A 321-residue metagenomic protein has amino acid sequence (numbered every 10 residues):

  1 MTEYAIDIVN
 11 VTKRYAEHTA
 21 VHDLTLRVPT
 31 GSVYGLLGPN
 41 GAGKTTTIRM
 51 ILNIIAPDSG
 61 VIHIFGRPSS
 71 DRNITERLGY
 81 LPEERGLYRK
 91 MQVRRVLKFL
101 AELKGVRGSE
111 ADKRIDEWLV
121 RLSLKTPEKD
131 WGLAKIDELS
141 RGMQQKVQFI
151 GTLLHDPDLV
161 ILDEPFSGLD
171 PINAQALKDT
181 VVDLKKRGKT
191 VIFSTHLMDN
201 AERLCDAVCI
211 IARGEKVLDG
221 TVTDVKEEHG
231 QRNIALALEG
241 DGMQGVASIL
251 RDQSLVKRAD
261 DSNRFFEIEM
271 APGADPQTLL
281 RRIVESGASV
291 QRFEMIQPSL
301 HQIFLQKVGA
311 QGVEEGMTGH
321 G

Functional and structural regions predicted by a protein language model:
E3-I6, K13-R213, L218: ABC transporter nucleotide-binding domains
P68-S69, K216, G240-D241, G273 (+1 more regions): Short, surface-exposed acidic/glycine-rich loop or hinge patches that mediate macromolecular interfaces
D71, A201, M243, D275-Q277 (+1 more regions): Short, well-ordered alpha-helical microsegments
K178-M270: ABC transporter nucleotide-binding domain
A271-G321: C-terminal coupling/interaction segments
